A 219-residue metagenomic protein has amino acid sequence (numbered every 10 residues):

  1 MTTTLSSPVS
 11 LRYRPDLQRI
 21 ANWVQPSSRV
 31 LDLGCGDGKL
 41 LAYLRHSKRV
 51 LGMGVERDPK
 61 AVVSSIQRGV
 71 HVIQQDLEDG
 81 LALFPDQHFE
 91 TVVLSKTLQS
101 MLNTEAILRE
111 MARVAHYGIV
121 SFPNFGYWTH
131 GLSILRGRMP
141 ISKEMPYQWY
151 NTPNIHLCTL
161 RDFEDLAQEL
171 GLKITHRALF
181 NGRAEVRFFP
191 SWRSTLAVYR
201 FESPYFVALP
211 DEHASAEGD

Functional and structural regions predicted by a protein language model:
T2-Y13: Class I SAM-dependent methyltransferase Rossmann-like catalytic core, especially the SAM/SAH-binding loop
L11-S27: Conserved alpha-helix/loop element of class I SAM-dependent methyltransferases that forms part of the SAM/SAH-binding
G34-G36: Class I SAM-dependent methyltransferase "Motif I" SAM/SAH-binding loop
G38-A42: Glycine-rich SAM-binding Motif I of class I
Y43-G80: Class I SAM-dependent methyltransferase SAM/SAH-binding core
G80-D86: Short conserved loop adjoining the S-adenosyl-L-methionine
T91-L102: A short SAM/SAH-binding and catalytic strip from SAM-dependent methyltransferases
E105-E110, Y117-D211: S-adenosyl-L-methionine-dependent methyltransferase catalytic module, highlighting the catalytic core
